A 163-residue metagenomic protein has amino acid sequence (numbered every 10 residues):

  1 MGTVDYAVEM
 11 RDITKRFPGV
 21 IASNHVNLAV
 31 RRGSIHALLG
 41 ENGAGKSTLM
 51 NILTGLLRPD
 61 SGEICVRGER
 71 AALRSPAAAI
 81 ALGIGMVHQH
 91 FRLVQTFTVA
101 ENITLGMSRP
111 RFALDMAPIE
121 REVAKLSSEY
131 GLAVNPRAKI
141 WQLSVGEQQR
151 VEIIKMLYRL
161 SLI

Functional and structural regions predicted by a protein language model:
M1-I163: Glycine-rich phosphate-binding loops of nucleotide-dependent enzymes
